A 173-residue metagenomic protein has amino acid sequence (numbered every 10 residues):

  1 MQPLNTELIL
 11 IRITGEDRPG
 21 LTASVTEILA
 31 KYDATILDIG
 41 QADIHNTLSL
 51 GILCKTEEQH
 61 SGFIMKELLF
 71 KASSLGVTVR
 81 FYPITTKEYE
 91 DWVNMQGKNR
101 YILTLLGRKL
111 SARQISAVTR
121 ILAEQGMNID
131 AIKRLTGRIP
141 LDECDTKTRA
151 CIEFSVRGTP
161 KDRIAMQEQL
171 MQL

Functional and structural regions predicted by a protein language model:
M1-L173: A conserved regulatory-domain signal marking ACT and ACT-like small-molecule sensing domains and adjacent regulatory
